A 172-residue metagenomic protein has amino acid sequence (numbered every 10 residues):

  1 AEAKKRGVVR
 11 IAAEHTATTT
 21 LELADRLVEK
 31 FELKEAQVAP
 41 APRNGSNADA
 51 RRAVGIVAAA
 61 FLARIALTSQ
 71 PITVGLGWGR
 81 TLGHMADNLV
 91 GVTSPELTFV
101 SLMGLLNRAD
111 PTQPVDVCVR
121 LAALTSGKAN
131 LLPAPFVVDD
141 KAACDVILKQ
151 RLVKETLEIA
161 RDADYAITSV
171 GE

Functional and structural regions predicted by a protein language model:
A1-E22: N-terminal helix-turn-helix DNA-binding module of bacterial transcription factors
R10, Q37, T73-G77: Short, conserved beta-strand segments within well-ordered enzyme catalytic domains that often line or immediately flank
I11-H15, G45-S46, T73: A short N-terminal beta->alpha junction/helix N-cap motif
D25-S69, V92-E172: Ligand-binding beta-strand-loop-alpha-helix segment within the catalytic cores of soluble metabolic enzymes
V74-H84, L106-N107, G171: Gly/Ser/Thr-rich loops at beta-strand to alpha-helix junctions that form or flank small-molecule/cofactor-binding
A86-G91: Distinct, well-ordered alpha-helical segments
